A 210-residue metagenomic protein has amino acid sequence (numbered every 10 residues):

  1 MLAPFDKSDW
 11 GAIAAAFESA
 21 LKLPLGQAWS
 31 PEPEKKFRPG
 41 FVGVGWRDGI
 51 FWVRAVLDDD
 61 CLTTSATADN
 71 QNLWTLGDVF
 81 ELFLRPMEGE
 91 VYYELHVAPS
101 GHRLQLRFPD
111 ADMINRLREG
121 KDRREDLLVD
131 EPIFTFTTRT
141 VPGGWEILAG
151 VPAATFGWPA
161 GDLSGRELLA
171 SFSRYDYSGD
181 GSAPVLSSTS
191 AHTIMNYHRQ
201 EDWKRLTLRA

Functional and structural regions predicted by a protein language model:
M1-A210: Structural preference for beta-rich elements and adjacent junctions enriched in aromatics
